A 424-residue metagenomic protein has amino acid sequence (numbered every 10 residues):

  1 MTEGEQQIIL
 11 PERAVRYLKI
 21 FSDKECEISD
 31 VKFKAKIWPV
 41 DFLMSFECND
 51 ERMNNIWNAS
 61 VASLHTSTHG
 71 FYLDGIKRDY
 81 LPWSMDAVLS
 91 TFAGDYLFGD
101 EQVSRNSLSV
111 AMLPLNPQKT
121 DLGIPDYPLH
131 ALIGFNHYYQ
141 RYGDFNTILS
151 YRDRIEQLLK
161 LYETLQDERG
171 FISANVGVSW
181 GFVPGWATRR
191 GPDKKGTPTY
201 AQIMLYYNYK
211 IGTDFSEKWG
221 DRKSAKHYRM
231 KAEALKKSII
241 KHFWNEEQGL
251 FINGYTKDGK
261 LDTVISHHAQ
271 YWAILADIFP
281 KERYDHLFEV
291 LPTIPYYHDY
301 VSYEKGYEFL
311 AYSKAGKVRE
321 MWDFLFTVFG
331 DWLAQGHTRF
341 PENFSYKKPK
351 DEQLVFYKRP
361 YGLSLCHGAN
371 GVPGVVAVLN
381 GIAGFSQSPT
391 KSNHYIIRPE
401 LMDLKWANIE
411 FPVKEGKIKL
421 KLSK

Functional and structural regions predicted by a protein language model:
M1-G70, D86, Q102-V103, N146 (+2 more regions): Extracellular/oxidizing-compartment recognition motifs
P11, P114-H130, E163-K231, W244-D299 (+1 more regions): The feature captures the catalytic groove of carbohydrate-active enzymes
L18-F21, Y80-L108, F135-F145, H268-F279 (+1 more regions): Alpha-helical support elements that line or immediately flank enzyme active sites and cofactor-binding pockets
K24, F215-Q248, K317, S388-K424: Beta-rich accessory regions
E47, Y138-L149, G212-H227: Inter-helical turn/loop segments and adjacent helix faces that build the functional surface of alpha-helical bundle
W57, V61-F71, F98-K119, R152-F171 (+3 more regions): Long, well-ordered core segments of solenoidal/helical folds
I76-L89, D126-Y142, I172-P198, E246-Q270 (+2 more regions): Carbohydrate-binding/catalytic loop surfaces
R319, D323-K424: Non-catalytic C-terminal accessory modules of carbohydrate-active enzymes
